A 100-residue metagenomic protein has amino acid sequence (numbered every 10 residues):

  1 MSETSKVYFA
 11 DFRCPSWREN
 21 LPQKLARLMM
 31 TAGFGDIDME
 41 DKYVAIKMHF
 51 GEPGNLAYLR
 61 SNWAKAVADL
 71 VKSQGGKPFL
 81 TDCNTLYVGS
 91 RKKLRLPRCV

Functional and structural regions predicted by a protein language model:
M1-V100: N-terminal and secondary-structure boundary signal
